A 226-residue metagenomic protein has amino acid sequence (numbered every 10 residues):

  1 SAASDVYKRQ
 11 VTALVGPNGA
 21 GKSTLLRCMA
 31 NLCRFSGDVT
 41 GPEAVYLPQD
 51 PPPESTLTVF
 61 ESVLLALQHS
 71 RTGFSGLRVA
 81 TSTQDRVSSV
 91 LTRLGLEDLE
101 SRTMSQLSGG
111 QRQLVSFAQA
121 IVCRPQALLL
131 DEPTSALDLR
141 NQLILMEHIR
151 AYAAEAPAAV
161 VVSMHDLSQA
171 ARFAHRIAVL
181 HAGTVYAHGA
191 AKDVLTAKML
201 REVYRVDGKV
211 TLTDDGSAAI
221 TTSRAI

Functional and structural regions predicted by a protein language model:
A2-Y7: Short, small-residue-biased leader/transition segments that mark boundaries at the very start of proteins
V15-P17: The feature captures the beta-strand-to-loop junction immediately N-terminal to the Walker
A30: Helix-to-loop junction immediately C-terminal to a conserved catalytic motif
L64, V79-L99, S116: Conserved ABC ATPase "signature" region
T103-L107: Conserved ABC ATPase signature
L128-E132: Catalytic Walker B motif of ABC-type/P-loop ATPase nucleotide-binding domains
